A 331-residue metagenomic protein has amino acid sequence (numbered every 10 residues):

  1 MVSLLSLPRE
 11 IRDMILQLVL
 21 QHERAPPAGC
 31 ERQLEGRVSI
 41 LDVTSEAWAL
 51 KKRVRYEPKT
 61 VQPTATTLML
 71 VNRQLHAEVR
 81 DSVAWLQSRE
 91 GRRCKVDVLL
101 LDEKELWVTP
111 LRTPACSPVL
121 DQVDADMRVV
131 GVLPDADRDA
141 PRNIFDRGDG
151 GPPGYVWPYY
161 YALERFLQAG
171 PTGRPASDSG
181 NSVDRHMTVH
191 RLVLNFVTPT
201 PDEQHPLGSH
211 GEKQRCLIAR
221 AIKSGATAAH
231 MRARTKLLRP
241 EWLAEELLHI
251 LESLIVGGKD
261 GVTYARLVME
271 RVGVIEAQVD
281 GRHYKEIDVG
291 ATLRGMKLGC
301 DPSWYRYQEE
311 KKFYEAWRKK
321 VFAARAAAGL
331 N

Functional and structural regions predicted by a protein language model:
M1-L34, S39, K52-R53, T66-T67 (+1 more regions): N-terminal Skp1-binding subsegment of the F-box domain
D13, R24-P26, V54-A324, G329: C-terminal-biased hydrophobic
Q33-P58, A226: A solvent-exposed, charged loop/short amphipathic helix patch at secondary-structure junctions
